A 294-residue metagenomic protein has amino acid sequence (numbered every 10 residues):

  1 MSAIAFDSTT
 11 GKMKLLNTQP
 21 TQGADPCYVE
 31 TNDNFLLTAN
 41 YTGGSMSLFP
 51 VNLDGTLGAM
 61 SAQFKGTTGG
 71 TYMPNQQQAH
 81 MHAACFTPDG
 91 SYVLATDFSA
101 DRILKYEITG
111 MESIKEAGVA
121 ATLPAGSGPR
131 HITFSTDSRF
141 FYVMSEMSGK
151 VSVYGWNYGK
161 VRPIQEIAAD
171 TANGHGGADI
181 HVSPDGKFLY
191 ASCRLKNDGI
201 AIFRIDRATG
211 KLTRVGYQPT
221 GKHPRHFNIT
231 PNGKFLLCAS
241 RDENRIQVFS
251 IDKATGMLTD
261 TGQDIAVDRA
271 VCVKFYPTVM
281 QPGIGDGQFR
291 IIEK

Functional and structural regions predicted by a protein language model:
M1, G44-S47, D101-I103, G149-V151 (+2 more regions): Structural signal for beta-propeller blades
M1-N34: Blade-loop segments of beta-propeller domains
I4-G11, L48-G58, Y106-S113, Y154-V161 (+2 more regions): Short loop/turn segments immediately following beta-strands, especially the blade-tip and inter-blade linker loops
K14-P20, S61-A62, T68-P74, E116-L123 (+3 more regions): A short beta-strand motif characteristic of beta-propeller blades
Q22-F35, T67-D89, L123-F140, D170-G186 (+2 more regions): Beta-rich, blade/repeat-based domains predominating in secreted/periplasmic proteins but also intracellular
T38-Y41, T87, A95-F98, S135 (+3 more regions): Conserved beta-strand positions in repeat-built beta-propeller and related beta-rich domains
G90-E146: Loop-centered beta-sheet repeat module
R241-S250, T259-E293: Blade-level signature of beta-propeller repeat domains, shared across WD40, Kelch, NHL, RCC1 and BNR/Asp-box propellers
